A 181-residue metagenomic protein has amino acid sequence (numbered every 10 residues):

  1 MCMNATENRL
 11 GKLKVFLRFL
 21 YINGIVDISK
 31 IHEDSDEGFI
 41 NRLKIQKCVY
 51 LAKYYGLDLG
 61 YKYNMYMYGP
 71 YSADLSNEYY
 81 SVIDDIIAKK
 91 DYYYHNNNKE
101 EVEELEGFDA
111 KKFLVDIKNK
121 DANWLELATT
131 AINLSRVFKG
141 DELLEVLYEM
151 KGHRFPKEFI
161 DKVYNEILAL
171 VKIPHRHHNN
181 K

Functional and structural regions predicted by a protein language model:
M1-K181: Domain-edge interaction signal
